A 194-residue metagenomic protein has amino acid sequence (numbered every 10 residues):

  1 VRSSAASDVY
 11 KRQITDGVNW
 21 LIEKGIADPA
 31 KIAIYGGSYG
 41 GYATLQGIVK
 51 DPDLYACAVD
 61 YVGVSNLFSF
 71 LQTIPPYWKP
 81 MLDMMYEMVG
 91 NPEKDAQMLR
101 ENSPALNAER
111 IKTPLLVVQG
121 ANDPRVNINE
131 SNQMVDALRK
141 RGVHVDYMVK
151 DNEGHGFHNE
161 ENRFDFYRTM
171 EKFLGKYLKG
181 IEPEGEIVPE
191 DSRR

Functional and structural regions predicted by a protein language model:
V1-A6, Y10: Single conserved hydrophobic/aromatic residue that forms the stacking wall/gate of nucleotide- or nucleobase-binding
S4, D16-S38: Gly/Ser-rich "nucleophile elbow"/oxyanion-hole loop immediately N-terminal to the catalytic nucleophile in hydrolases
I34-G36, Y61, V118: Short beta-strand immediately N-terminal to the catalytic nucleophile in serine-hydrolase-like folds
G37-Q46: Glycine-rich nucleophile elbow surrounding the catalytic serine of serine-hydrolase chemistry
L45-Q97, L106, E160: Hydrolase active-site cap/lid region
I111, V117-Q119, D123: Short beta-strand/loop motif that positions the catalytic acidic residue of the alpha/beta-hydrolase fold
P124-Q133: Conserved alpha/beta-hydrolase "acid-adjacent" motif
N132-R194: C-terminal catalytic histidine-bearing segment of alpha/beta-hydrolase fold enzymes
